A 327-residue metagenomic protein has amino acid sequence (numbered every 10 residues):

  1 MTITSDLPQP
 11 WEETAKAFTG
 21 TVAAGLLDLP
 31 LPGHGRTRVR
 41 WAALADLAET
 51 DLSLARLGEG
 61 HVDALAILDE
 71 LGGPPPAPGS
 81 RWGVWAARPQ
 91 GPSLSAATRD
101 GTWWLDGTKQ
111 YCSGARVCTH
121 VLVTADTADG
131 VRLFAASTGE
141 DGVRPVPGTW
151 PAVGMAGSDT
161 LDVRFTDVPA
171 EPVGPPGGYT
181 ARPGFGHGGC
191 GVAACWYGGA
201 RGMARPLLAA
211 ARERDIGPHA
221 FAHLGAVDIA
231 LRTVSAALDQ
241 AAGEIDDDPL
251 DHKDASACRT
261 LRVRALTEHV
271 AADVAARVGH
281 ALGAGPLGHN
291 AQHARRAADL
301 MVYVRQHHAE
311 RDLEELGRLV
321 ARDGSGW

Functional and structural regions predicted by a protein language model:
S5-P8, E12, T233-H269, A276-N290: C-terminal helix-coil-helix/basic helical segment that borders enzyme active sites and/or dimer interfaces and provides
W11-C118, A321: Glycine-rich flavin
T102-D106, P145, V163-T166: Generic recognition of long tandem-repeat/solenoid scaffolds
D106-G107, T119, D141-V153, T180: Active-site glycine-rich loop that binds ribose-phosphate moieties when present
C112-P145: A short core secondary-structure module
P151-S235: Glycine-rich beta->alpha junctions and the first turn(s) of the following alpha-helix
G198, G225-R232, L261, A265-A272 (+1 more regions): Generic structural signal for well-ordered, non-transmembrane alpha-helical segments in soluble/cytosolic regions
G285-W327: Glycine-rich phosphate/cofactor-binding loops in nucleotide/flavin-utilizing enzymes
